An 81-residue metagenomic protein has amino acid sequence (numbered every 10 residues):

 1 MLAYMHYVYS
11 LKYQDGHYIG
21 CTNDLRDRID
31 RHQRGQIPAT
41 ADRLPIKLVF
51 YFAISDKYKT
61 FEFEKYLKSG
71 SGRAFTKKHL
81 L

Functional and structural regions predicted by a protein language model:
M1-I37, A41-L44, L48-K68, R73 (+1 more regions): GIY-YIG nuclease catalytic motif and its immediate N-terminal context
